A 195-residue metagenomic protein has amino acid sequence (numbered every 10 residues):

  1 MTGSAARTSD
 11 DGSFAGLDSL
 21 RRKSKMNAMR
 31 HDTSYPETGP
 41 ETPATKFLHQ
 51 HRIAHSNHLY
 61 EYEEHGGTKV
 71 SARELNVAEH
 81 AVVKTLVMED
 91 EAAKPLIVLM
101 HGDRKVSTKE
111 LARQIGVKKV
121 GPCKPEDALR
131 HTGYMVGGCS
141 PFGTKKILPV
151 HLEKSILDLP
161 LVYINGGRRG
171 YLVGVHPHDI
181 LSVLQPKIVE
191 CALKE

Functional and structural regions predicted by a protein language model:
R7: Acidic/negatively charged segments and metal-coordination signatures
D10-D11: Acidic/polar hotspots within intrinsically disordered regions
L17-E195: Extended, low-hydrophobicity, polar/charged segments
